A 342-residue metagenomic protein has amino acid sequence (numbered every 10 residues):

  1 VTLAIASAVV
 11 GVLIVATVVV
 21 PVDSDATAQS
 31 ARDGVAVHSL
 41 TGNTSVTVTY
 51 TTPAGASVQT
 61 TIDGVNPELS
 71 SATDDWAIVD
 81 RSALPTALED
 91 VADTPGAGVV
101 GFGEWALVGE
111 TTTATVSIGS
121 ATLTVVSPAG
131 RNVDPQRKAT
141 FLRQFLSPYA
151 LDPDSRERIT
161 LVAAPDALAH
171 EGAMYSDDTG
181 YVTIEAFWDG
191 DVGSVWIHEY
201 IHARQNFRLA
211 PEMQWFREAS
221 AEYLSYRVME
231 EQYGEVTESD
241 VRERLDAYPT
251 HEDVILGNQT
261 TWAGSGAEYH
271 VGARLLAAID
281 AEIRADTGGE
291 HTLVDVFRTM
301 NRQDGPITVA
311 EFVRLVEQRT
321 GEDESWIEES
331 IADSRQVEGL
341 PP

Functional and structural regions predicted by a protein language model:
L3-T17: Hydrophobic membrane-insertion alpha-helices, especially the h-region of bacterial N-terminal signal peptides
V20-G55, Q303-P342: Beta/coil-rich, acidic/histidine-enriched accessory regions frequently appended to metallopeptidases
V20-R143, P148-G172: Non-catalytic architectural context of zinc metalloproteases
T124-Q136, V182-D191, F207-E212, Q259-A267 (+1 more regions): Second-shell loop/turn segments in exported
R131-A139, G190-S194, Q214, E218 (+4 more regions): Solvent-exposed, acidic/flexible segments
A139-L142, H198, E218-S225, A273 (+3 more regions): Extracytoplasmic/secreted envelope proteins and their assembly/folding machinery, especially bacterial periplasmic
M174-L256: Zinc-dependent metallopeptidase catalytic helix centered on the HExxH motif and its immediate flanking segment
E235-G321, W326, I331-D333, G339: Long, well-structured alpha-helical subdomains associated with metal-dependent extracellular/ecto-lumenal hydrolases
